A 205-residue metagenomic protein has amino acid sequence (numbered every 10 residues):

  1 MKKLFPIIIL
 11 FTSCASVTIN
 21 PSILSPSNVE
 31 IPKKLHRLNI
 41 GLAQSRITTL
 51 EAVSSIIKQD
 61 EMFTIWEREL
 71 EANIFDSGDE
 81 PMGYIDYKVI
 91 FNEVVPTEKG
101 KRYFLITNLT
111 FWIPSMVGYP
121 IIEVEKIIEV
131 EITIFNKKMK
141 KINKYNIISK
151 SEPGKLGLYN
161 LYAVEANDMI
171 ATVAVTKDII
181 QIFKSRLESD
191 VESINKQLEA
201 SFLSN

Functional and structural regions predicted by a protein language model:
M1-K2, F183: Generic cytosolic/nucleocytoplasmic N-terminal low-complexity/intrinsically disordered segments
K3-T12: Sec-dependent N-terminal signal peptides
C14-G83, I148, V191-N205: A structural "domain/chain start" motif
A15-S22, I121-E131, K138-N205: C-terminal/domain-edge helix-coil "capping" segments
Q44, F91-E93, N136, I147-S151: A mature extracytoplasmic/lumenal domain signature
T48, V53-E61, I106-Y119, N160-A166: Glycine- and small hydrophobic-rich membrane-insertion segments that are intrinsically disordered in solution
T49-L50, E98-G100, P153-L158: Short acidic/His/Gly/Ser-rich catalytic and metal-binding motifs that mark active-site loops of diverse hydrolases
P81-I142: Surface-exposed short loop/turn segments
